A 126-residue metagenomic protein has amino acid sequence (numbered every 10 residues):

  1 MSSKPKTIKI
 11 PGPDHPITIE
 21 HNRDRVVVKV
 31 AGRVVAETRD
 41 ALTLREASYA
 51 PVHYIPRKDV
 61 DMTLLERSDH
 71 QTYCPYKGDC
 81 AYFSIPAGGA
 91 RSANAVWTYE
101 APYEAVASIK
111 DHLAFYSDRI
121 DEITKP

Functional and structural regions predicted by a protein language model:
M1-P126: Terminal leader/tail segments of proteins
